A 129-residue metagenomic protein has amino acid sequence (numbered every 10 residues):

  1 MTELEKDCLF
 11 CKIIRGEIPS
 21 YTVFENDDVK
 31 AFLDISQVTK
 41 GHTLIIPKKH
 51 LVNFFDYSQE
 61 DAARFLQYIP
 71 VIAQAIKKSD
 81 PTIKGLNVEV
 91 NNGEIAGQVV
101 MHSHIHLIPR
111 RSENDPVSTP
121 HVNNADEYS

Functional and structural regions predicted by a protein language model:
M1-S129: HIT superfamily nucleotide-processing domains
